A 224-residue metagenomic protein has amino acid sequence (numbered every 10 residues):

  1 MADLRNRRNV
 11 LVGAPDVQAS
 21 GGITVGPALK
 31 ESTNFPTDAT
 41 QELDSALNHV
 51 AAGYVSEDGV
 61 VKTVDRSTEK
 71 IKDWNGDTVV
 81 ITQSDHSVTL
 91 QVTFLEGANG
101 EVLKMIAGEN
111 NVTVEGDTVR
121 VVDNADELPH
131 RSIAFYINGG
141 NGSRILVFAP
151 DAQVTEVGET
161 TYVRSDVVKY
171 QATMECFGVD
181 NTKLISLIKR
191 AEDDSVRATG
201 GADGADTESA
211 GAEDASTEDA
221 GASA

Functional and structural regions predicted by a protein language model:
M1-A51, D203, E213, E218-A220: Polar/acidic, low-complexity leader/linker segments enriched in S/T/G and N/D
G21-N48, V79-Q91, G116-H130: N-terminal short leaders/motifs
E42-S87: A glycine-rich, hydrophobic loop/mini-helix early in the fold
V61-T63, E69, F94-E96, I145-G158: Short acidic, glycine/tyrosine-flanked loop/strand segments centered on an H-E-D-like triad
D77-V80, F135-I137, T160-Y162: Beta-strand-rich interaction surfaces with strong enrichment in secreted/lumenal proteins
V80-G100, S165-D180: Oligomerization/assembly interface segments of phage tail-like spikes and tubes
N99-P150: Short helix-loop boundary/capping segments
S143-A224: Mixed-charge, glycine-accented linear interaction segment located at domain edges/termini
